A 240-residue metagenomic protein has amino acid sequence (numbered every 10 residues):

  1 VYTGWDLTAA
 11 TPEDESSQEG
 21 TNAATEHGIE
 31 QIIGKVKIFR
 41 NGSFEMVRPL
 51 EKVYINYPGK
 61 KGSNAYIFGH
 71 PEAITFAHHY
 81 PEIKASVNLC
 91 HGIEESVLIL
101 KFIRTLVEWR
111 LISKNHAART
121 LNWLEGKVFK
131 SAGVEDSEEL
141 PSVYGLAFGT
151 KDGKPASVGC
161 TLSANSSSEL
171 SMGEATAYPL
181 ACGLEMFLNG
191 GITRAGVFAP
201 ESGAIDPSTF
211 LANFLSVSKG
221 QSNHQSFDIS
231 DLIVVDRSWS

Functional and structural regions predicted by a protein language model:
V1-S240: C-terminal catalytic/substrate-binding lobe primarily of soluble NAD(P)-dependent oxidoreductases
